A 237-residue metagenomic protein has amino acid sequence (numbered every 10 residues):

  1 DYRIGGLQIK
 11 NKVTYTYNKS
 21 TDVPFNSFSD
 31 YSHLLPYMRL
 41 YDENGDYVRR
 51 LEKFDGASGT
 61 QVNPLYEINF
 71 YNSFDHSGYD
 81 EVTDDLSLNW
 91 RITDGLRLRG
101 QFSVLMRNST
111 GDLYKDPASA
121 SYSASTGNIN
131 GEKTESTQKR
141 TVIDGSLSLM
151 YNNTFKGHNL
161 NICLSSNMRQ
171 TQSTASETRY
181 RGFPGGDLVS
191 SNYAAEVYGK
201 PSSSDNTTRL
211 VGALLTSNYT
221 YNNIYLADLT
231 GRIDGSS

Functional and structural regions predicted by a protein language model:
D1, N223, G235-S237: Short, intrinsically disordered, charge-balanced linker/junction segments flanking boundaries in proteins
Y2-I4, L88-W90, D94, Y151-N153 (+2 more regions): Residue-level signature of outer-membrane beta-barrel architecture
R3-T83, R99-G212: Surface-exposed loop/interface segments of Gram-negative outer-membrane beta-barrel transport/assembly proteins
V211-Y221: Structured alpha-helical segments in the cores of large, soluble enzyme domains
A227-G235: Transmembrane beta-strand segments that form the barrel wall of outer-membrane beta-barrel proteins
